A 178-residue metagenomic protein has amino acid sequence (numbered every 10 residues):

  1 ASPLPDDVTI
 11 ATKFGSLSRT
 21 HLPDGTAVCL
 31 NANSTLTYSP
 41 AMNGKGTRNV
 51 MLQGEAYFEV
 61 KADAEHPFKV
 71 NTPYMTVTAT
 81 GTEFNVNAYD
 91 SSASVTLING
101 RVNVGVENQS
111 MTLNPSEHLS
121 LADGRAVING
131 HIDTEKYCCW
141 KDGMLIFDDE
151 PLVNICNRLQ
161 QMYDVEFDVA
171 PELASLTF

Functional and structural regions predicted by a protein language model:
A1-F178: A residue-level detector for the "anchor" residue at the start of short, highly conserved motifs
